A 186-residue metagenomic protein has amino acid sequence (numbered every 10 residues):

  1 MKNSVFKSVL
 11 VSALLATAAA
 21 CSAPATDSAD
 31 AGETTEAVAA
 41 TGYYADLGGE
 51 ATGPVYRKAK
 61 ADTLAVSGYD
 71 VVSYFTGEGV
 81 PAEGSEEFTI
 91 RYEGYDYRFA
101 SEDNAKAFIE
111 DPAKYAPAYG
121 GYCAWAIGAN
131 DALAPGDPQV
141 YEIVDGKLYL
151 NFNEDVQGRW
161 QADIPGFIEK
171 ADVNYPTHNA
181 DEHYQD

Functional and structural regions predicted by a protein language model:
M1-L10: Bacterial N-terminal signal peptides that target proteins for export
T17-A20: C-terminal motif of bacterial Sec signal peptides marking the signal peptidase cleavage site
S22-P24: Bacterial signal peptide processing site
D30-V72: N-terminal low-complexity, Pro/Thr/Ser-rich intrinsically disordered segments that act as propeptides or flexible
G79-V80, E87-F88, N130, Q139-V140 (+1 more regions): N-terminal secretory/targeting leader peptides
E86-A124: Mid-length scaffold segments of soluble, non-membrane domains
R98-F99, L150-F152: Hydrophobic core segments of beta-strands in well-ordered, beta-rich domains
Q161-D186: C-terminal partner/receptor-binding element of secreted or periplasmic proteins
